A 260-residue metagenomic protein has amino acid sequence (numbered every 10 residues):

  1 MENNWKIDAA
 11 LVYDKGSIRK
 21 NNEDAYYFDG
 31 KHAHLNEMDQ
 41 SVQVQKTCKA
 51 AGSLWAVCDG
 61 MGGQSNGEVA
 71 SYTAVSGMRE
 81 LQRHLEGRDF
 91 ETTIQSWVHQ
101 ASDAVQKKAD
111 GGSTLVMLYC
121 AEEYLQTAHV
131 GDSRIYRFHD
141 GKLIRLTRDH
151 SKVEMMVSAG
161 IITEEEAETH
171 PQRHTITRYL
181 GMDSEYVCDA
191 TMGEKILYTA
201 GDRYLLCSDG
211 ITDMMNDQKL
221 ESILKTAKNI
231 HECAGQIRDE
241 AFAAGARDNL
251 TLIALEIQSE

Functional and structural regions predicted by a protein language model:
M1-E260: PP2C/PPM-type serine/threonine phosphatase catalytic domain
